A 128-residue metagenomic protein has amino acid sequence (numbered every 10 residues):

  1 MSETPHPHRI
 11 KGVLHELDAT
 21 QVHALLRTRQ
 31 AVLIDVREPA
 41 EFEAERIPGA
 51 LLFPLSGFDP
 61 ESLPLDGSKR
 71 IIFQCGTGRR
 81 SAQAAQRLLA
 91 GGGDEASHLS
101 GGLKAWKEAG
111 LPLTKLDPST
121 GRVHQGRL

Functional and structural regions predicted by a protein language model:
M1-V32, P39-R70, R79-L128: Rhodanese-like catalytic fold shared by cysteine-dependent sulfurtransferases and DSP/PTP-type phosphatases
Q74: Short, surface-exposed ligand- or partner-binding patches at beta-edge/loop junctions that are enriched in aromatics
